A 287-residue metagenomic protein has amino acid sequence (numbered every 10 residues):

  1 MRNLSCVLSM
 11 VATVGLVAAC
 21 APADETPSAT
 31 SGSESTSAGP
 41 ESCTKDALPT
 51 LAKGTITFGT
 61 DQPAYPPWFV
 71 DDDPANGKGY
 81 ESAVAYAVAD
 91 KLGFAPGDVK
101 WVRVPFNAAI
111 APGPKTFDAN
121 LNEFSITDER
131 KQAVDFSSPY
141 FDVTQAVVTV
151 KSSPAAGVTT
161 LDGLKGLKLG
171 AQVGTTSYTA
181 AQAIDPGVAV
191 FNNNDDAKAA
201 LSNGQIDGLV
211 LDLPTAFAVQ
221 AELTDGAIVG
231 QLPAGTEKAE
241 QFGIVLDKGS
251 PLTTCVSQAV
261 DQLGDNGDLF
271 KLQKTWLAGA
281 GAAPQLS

Functional and structural regions predicted by a protein language model:
C20-T44: Short, low-complexity, disordered segments immediately C-terminal to signal peptides in bacterial exported proteins
A21, S82, Y86, D90-K91 (+1 more regions): Extended ligand-binding regions for polar small-molecule ligands
A38-G39, D46, T176-A189, V260-S287: Ligand-binding clefts/hinges and TM-proximal coupling segments of bilobed small-molecule sensing domains
A38-N120: Extracytoplasmic small-molecule ligand-binding "clamshell" domains of the periplasmic binding protein/Venus flytrap
Q62, D142-T149, P214-F217, A221-D261 (+1 more regions): Periplasmic-binding protein-like
G77-K91, S125-I126, V143-N194, K198 (+2 more regions): Bilobed "Venus flytrap"/periplasmic-binding protein-like clamshell domains and structurally analogous long
D98-G163: Acidic, polar ligand-binding/catalytic clefts
V99-A111, A156, A189-N203, E240: Short helix-initiation/N-cap motifs at beta->coil->alpha
